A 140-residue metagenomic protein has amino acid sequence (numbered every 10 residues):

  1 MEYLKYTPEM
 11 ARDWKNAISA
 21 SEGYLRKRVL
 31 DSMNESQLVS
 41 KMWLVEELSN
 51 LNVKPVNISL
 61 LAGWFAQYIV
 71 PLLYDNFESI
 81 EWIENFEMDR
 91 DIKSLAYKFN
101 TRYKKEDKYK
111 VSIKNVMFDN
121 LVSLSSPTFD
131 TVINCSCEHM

Functional and structural regions predicted by a protein language model:
M1-P55: Class I SAM-dependent methyltransferase Rossmann-like catalytic core, especially the SAM/SAH-binding loop
M33, L61-W64, E87-M88, N134-C137: Structural motif
S36-E46, I69-L73, Y97, M140: Well-ordered, non-membrane alpha-helical segments in soluble/globular domains
N52-Q67: Conserved class I S-adenosyl-L-methionine
F65-S79: Conserved SAM-binding loop of SAM-dependent methyltransferases across substrates and taxa, primarily the Class I
S79-M88: Conserved SAM-binding motif I beta-strand of class I
M88-T131: S-adenosyl-L-methionine
T128-M140: A short SAM/SAH-binding and catalytic strip from SAM-dependent methyltransferases
